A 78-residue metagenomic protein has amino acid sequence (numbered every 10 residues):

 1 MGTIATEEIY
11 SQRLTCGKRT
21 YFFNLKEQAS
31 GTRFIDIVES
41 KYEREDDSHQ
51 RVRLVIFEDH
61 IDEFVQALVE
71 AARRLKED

Functional and structural regions predicted by a protein language model:
M1-D78: Positively charged, low-complexity terminal tracts and the immediately adjacent first secondary-structure elements
